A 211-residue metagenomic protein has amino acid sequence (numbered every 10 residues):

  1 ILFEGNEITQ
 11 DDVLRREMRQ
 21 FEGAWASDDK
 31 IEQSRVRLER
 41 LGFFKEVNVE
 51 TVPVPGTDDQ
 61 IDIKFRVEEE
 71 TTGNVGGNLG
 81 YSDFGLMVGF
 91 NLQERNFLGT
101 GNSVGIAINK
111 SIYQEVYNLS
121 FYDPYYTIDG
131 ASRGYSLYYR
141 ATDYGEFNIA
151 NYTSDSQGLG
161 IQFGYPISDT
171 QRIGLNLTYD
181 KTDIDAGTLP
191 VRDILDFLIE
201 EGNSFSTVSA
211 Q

Functional and structural regions predicted by a protein language model:
L2, R15, E32-R35: Generic structural signal for individual residues within well-ordered alpha-helical segments across diverse proteins
I8, A24-Q211: Gram-negative/organellar outer-membrane beta-barrel architecture
I8-E22: N-terminal periplasmic "start-of-domain" segments of outer-membrane beta-barrel proteins
